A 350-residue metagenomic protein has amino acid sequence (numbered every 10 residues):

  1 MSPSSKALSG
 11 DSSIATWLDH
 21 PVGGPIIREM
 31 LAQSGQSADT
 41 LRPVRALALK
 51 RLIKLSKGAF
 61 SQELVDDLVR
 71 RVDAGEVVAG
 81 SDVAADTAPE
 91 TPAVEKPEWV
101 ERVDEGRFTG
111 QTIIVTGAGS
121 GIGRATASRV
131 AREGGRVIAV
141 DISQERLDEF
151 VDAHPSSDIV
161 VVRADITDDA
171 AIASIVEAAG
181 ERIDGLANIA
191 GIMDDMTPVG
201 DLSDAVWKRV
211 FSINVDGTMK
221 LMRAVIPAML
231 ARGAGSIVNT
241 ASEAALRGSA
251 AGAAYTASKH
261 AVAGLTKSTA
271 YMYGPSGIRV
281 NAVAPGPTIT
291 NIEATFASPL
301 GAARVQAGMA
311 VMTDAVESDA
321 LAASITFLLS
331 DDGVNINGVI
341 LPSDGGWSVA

Functional and structural regions predicted by a protein language model:
T112, G119-S120: Conserved glycine-rich cofactor-binding loop
M193-K208, A231, A251-A254, A294 (+1 more regions): Conserved mid-core segment of classical short-chain dehydrogenase/reductases
G200-M219, V238, V262: Catalytic Tyr-X3-Lys loop
M222, S258, T266: Active-site helix of classical SDR
P227, Y271-M272, V334: Alpha-helical segment proximal to the catalytic Tyr-Lys
S242: Residue(s) in the substrate-gating loop at a strand-loop-helix junction that position the organic substrate next
G274, R279, I336-G338: Short, small/polar-rich loop/turn modules that mediate ligand/substrate recognition or access, typified
E317-S343, S348: C-terminal substrate-recognition "lid" of short-chain dehydrogenase/reductases
